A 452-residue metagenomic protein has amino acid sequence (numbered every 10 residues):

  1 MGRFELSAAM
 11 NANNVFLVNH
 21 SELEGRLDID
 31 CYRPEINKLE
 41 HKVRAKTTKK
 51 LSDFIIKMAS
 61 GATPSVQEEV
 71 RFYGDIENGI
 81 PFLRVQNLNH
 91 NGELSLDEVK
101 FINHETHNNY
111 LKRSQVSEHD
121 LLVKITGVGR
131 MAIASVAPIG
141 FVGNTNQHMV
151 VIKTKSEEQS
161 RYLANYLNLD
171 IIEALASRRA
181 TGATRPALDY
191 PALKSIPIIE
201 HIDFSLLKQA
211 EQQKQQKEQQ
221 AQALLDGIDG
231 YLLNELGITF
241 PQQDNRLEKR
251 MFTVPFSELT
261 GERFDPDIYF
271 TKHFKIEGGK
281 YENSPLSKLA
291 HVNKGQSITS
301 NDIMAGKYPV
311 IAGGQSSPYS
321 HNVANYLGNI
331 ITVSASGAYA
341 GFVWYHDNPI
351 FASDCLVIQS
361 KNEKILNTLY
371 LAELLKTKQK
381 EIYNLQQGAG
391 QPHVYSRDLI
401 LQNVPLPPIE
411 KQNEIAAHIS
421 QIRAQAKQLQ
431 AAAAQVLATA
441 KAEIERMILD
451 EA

Functional and structural regions predicted by a protein language model:
M1-E69, S195, E200-G314, P408-A452: Non-catalytic DNA-recognition/assembly elements of restriction-modification systems
T47, N78-P81, H148, E282 (+3 more regions): A generic secondary-structure signal marking the coil-to-beta-strand transition
S52-F72, Q86-E118, N283-I330, F351-A352: Sequence-specific dsDNA recognition surfaces
R84, E105-H107, L111-S114, E118-L167 (+2 more regions): A short beta-sheet element
S114, H119, E158, Y190-P191 (+6 more regions): Elongated alpha-helical scaffolds
V142-V150, R161, T181-S205, P349-L356 (+1 more regions): A short glycine-rich beta-alpha junction/loop motif
N168-I172, S177, K376-Y383, R423: Short amphipathic alpha-helical signal-transduction/dimerization elements
